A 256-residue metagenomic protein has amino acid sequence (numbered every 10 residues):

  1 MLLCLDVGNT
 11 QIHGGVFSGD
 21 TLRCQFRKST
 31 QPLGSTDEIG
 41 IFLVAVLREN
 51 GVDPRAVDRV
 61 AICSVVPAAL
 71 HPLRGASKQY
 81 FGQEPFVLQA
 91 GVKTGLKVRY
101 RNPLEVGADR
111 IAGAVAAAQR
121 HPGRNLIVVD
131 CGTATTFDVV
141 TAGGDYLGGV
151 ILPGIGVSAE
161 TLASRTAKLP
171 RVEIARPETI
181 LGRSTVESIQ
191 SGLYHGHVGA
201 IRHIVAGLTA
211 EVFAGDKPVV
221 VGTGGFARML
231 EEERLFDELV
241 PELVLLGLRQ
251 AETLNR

Functional and structural regions predicted by a protein language model:
M1-K93: N-terminal glycine/serine-rich phosphate-binding loop of ATP-dependent small-molecule kinases, especially carbohydrate
M1-R23, A117, H121-Y146, L162 (+1 more regions): Gly/Thr-rich phosphate-binding beta-strand-loop-beta motif of the actin/hexokinase/Hsp70
L2-C4, S158-R256: ATP-binding/phosphotransfer module of carbohydrate and carboxylate kinases, centering on a glycine-rich
R27, Q31, L126-E160, M229 (+2 more regions): Glycine-rich phosphate-binding loop of actin/hexokinase-like ATP-binding domains
G34-D37, I41, E105-I111, H195 (+1 more regions): Conserved phosphate-coordination/catalytic loops
N50-E105, T141-G149, G154-I155, R183-Y194 (+2 more regions): Short beta-strand-loop/turn "lid" adjacent to the catalytic site in phosphate-handling enzymes
N50-R55, R120-G123, V212-G215: Glycine-rich phosphate-binding loop signature in dinucleotide/nucleotide-binding domains
G95-L126, R249-R256: Conserved phosphate-binding catalytic cores of ATP/NTP-utilizing and phosphoryl-transfer enzymes
